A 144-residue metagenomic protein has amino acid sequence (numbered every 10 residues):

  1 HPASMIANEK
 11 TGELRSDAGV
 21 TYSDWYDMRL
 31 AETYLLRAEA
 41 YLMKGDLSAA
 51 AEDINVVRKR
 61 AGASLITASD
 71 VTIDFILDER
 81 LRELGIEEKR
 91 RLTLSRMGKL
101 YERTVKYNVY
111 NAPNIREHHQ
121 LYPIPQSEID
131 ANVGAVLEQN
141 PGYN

Functional and structural regions predicted by a protein language model:
P2-A7, D17-V20, D24-D27, I66-N144: Long, intrinsically disordered, low-complexity segments
G12-E13: Short, positively charged
S16-G19, T33-L35: Short, flexible active-site loops
W25-V57, I73-E83: Extended, hydrophobic/aromatic-rich amphipathic alpha-helical segments that build helical scaffolds
